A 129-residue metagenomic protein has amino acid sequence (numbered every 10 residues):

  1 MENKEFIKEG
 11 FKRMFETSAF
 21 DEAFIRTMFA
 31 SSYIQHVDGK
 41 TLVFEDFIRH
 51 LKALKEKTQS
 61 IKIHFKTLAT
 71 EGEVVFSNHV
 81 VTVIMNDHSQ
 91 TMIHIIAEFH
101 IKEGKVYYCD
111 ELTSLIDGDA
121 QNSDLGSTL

Functional and structural regions predicted by a protein language model:
M1-S31: Short acidic-aromatic low-complexity motifs
E5-E9, E45-I48, K52: Generic alpha-helical structural signal
K12, R49-L129: A beta-strand edge to alpha-helix "cap/lid" segment located at domain peripheries
T17, G39-D46, S60: Generic, well-ordered alpha-helical segments
A19, T41, N86-S89: Alpha-helix boundary/capping and short turn/kink residues
E22-T27, H36-V37, I63-H64, C109-D110: Short, hydrophobic secondary-structure boundary micro-motifs
A23-F29, K40-T41, E71-V75, L129: Short amphipathic alpha-helical segments, especially helix-boundary/capping motifs
S31-V43, L54: A short gly/proline-enriched turn/hairpin at secondary-structure junctions
